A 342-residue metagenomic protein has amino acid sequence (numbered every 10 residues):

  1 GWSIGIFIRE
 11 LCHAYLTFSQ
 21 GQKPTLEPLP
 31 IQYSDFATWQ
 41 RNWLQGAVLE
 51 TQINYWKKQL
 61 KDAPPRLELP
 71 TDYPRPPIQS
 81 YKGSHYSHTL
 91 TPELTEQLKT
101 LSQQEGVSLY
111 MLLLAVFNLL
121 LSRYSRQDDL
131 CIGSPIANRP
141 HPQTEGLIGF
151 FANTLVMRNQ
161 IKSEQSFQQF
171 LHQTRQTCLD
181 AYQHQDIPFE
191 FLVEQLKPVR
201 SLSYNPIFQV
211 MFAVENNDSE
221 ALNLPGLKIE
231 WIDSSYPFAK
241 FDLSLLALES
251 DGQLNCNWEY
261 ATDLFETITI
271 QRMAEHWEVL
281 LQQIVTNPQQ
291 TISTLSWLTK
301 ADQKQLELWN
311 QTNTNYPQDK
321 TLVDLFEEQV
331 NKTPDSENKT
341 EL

Functional and structural regions predicted by a protein language model:
G1, R9-Q20, Y33-G46, I53-D62 (+6 more regions): Adenylate-forming
K23-L26: Interdomain boundary/hinge elements
P30: Short, solvent-exposed turn/loop segments enriched in Gly/Ser/Thr/Pro and often Arg
N338-L342: Conserved AMP-binding/adenylate-forming core of the ANL superfamily
